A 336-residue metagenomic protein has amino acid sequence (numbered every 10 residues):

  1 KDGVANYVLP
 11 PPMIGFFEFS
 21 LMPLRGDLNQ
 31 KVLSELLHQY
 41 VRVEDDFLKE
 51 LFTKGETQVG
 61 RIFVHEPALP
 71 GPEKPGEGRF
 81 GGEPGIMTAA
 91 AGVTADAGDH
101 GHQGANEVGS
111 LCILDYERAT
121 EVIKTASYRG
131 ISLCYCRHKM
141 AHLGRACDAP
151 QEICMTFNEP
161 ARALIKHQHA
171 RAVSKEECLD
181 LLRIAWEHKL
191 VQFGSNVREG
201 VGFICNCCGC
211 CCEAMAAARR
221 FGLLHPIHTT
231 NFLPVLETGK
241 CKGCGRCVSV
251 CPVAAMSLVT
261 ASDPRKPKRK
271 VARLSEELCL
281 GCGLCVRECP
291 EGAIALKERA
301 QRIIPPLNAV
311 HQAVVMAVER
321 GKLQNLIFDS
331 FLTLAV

Functional and structural regions predicted by a protein language model:
K1-D2, M256-S257, I294-A295: A short, conserved structural fragment
G3-E44: Short, amphipathic alpha-helical interaction segments positioned at domain boundaries
Y7-F17, K139-M140, E298-L307: Flexible glycine/acidic-rich beta-alpha junction loops that bind and position SAM and/or redox cofactors in anaerobic
Y7-L9, F193-E199, F203, F221-V250 (+2 more regions): Ferredoxin-like iron-sulfur electron-transfer modules
F19-S20, A218, G292: Residue-level signal for well-ordered alpha-helical positions
F47, L51-L233: Catalytic cores of enzyme domains
G209-C212, G243-S249, V253, G281-I294: Short Cys/His-rich local motifs and their 1-3 flanking residues in nucleic-acid-associated proteins and small
P267-V336: Flanking helices and flexible, charged tails adjoining ferredoxin-like Fe-S electron-transfer domains in multi-subunit
